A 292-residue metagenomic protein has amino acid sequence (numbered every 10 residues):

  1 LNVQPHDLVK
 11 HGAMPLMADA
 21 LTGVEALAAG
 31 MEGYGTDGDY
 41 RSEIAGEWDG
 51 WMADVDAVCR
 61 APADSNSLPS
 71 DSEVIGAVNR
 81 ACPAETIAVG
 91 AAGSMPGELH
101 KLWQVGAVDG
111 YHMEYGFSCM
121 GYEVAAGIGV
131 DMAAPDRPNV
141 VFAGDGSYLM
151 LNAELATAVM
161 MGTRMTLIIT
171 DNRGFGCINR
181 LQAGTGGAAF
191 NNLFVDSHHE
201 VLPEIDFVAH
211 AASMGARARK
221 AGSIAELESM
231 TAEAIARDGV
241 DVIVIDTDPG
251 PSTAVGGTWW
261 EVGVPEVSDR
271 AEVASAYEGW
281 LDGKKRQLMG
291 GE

Functional and structural regions predicted by a protein language model:
L1-E47, T231: Glycine-rich, acidic loop regions that bind phosphate or pyrophosphate groups
L8-V9, P15-E25, G97-E98, L102-E292: Thiamine diphosphate
V24-G35, M52-C59, N79-C82, T86 (+4 more regions): Structural signal for hydrophobic packing residues in well-ordered secondary-structure cores of soluble enzyme domains
Y34, G38, W51-N66, E85 (+4 more regions): Short secondary-structure junctions and interdomain/linker hinges
D39-E43, A91-A92, I245-D246: Short coil/turn segments at secondary-structure boundaries
I44-W51, E200: Extended, charge-rich low-complexity interaction segments
D49-A126, V130: Active-site diphosphate/adenylate-binding microenvironment
